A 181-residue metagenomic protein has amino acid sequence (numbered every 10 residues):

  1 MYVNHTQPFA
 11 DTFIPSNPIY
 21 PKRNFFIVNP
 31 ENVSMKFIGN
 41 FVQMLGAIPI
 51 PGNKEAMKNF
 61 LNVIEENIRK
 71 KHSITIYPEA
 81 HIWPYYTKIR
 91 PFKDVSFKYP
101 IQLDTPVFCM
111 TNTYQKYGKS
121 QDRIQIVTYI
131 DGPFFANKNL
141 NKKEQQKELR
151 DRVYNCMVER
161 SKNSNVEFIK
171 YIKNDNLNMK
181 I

Functional and structural regions predicted by a protein language model:
M1, M35, M44, M57 (+3 more regions): Detector for methionine-enriched segments
M1-K54: Catalytic core of membrane glycerolipid acyltransferases/transacylases, capturing the structured, soluble-facing
Q7, A56, K88-F92: Short, glycine/acidic-rich beta->alpha junctions
N32, A56, I82-P84: Acidic, metal-coordinating catalytic cores used for nucleic-acid/nucleotide bond scission and strand-transfer chemistry
I48-N59, V63-I64, I68: Helix-adjacent hinge/juxtasegments
L61-I181: Non-catalytic C-terminal accessory region of glycerolipid acyltransferases and related lyso-lipid remodeling enzymes
